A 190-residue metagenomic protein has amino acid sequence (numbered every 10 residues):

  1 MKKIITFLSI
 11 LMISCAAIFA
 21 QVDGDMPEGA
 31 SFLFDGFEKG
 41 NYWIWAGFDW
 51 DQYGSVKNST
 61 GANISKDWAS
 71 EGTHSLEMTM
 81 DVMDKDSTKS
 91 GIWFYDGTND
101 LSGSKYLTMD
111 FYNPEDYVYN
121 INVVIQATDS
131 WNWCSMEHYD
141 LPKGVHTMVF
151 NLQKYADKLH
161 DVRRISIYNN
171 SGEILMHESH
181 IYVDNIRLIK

Functional and structural regions predicted by a protein language model:
I4-S14: Sec-dependent N-terminal signal peptides
C15-A20: Sec/Tat signal peptide C-region and signal peptidase I cleavage site
Q21-K190: Beta-rich carbohydrate-recognition modules and glycan-binding surfaces
